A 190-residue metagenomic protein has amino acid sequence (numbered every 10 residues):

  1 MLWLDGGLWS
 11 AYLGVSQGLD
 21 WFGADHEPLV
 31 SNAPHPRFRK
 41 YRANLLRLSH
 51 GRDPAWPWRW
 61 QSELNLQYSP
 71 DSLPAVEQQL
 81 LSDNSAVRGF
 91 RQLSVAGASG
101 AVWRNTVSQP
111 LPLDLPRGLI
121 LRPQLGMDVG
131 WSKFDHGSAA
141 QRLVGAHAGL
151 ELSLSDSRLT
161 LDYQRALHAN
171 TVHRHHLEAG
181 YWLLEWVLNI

Functional and structural regions predicted by a protein language model:
M1-M127, K133, V172-H176, L184-W186: C-terminal outer-membrane beta-barrel translocator/porin domains of Gram-negative envelope proteins and their
P110, G126-G130, G149-S155, D162-A166: Short, loop-centered acidic/histidine patches that primarily coordinate divalent metals
P123-D128, Q141-G145: Small/polar glycine-rich anion-binding or flexible loop at a beta-alpha turn
G137-L159: C-terminal structured "cap/appendage" subdomains that terminate the fold
L154-I190: Predominantly the C-terminal beta-signal and adjacent terminal strand-loop region of outer-membrane beta-barrel
